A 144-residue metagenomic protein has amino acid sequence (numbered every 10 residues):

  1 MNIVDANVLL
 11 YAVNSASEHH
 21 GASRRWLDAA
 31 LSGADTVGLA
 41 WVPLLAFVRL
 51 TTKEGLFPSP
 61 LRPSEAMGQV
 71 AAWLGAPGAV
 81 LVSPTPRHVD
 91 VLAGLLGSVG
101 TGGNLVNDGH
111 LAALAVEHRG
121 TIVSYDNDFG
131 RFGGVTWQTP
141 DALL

Functional and structural regions predicted by a protein language model:
M1, A112-L144: Acidic, PIN/NYN-like endoribonuclease modules and their adjacent C-terminal/linker elements
M1-I3, N7-L39, E54-G68, H118: Short, well-structured N-terminal submotif of metal-dependent ribonuclease cores
D5, A40, N104-L105, D126 (+1 more regions): Histidine- and aromatic-rich ligand-binding microenvironments
G33-A34, A76-P77, E117-H118, F132: Structured helix-beta-strand junction loops
G38-V42, V82, S124-Y125: Short beta-strand segments at enzyme active-site cores
P60, G78-V123: Active-site neighborhoods of divalent-metal-dependent phosphate/nucleic-acid chemistry enzymes
W73: Ligand-binding beta-strand-loop-alpha-helix segment within the catalytic cores of soluble metabolic enzymes
